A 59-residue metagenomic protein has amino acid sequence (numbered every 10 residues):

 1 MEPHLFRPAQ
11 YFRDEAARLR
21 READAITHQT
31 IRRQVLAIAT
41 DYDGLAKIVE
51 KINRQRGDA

Functional and structural regions predicted by a protein language model:
M1-A59: Long, non-catalytic architectural segments outside compact domain cores
